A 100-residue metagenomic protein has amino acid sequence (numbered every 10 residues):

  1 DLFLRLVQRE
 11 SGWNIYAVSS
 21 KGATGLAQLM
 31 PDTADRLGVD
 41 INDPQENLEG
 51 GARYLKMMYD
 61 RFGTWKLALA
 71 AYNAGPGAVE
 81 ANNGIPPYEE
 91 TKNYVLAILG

Functional and structural regions predicted by a protein language model:
D1-G100: Catalytic glycan-binding domains that act on GlcNAc-containing polysaccharides
